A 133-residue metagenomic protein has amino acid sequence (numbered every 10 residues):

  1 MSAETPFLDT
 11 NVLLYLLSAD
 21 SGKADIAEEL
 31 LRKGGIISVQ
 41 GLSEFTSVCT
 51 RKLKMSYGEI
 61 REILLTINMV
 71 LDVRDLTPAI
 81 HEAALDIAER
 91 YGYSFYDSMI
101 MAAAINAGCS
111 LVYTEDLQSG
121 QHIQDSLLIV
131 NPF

Functional and structural regions predicted by a protein language model:
M1-S2, A102-F133: Acidic, PIN/NYN-like endoribonuclease modules and their adjacent C-terminal/linker elements
M1-S38, K52-E62: Short, well-structured N-terminal submotif of metal-dependent ribonuclease cores
L8-D9, S38-V39, Y93-S94, D116 (+1 more regions): Histidine- and aromatic-rich ligand-binding microenvironments
V12, G41, I80, I100 (+1 more regions): Alpha-helix capping/helix-boundary segments
V39-S47: Short, conserved active-site loops that position catalytic residues or coordinate cofactors/metal ions across diverse
T46-D72: Active-site-proximal, substrate-binding regions of enzyme catalytic domains and RNA-binding/basic surfaces
D72-E115: Active-site neighborhoods of divalent-metal-dependent phosphate/nucleic-acid chemistry enzymes
